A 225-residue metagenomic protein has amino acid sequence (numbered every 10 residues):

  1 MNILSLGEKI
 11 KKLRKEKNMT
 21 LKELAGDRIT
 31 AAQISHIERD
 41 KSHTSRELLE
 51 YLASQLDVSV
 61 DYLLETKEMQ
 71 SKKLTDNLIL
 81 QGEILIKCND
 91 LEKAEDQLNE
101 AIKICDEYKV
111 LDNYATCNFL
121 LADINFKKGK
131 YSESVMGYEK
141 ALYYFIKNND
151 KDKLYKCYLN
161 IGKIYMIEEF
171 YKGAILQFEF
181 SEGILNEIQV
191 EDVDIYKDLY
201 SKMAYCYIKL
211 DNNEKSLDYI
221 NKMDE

Functional and structural regions predicted by a protein language model:
M1-E16: A short, Lys/Arg-rich alpha-helix, primarily the initiator
N18-I37: Short alpha-helical DNA-recognition segment
E47-Y62: DNA major-groove recognition helix of helix-turn-helix/homeodomain DNA-binding modules
K72-K73, D112, D152, D194: Residue signature of alpha-solenoid helical repeat architecture, marking inter-repeat boundaries and helix-start
D76, T116, K156, D194-D198: Residue register of alpha-helical TPR repeats
N99-D106, E139-N149, E179-Q189, N221-E225: Amphipathic alpha-helical segments of tetratricopeptide repeats
